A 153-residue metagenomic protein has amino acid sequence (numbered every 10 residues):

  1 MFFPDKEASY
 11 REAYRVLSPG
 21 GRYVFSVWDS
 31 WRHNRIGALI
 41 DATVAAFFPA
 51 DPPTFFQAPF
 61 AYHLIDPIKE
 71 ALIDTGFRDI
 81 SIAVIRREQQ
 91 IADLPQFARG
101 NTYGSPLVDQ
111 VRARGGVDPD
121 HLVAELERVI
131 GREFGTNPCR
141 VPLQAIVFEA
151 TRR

Functional and structural regions predicted by a protein language model:
M1-E7, V27-D29: A short SAM/SAH-binding and catalytic strip from SAM-dependent methyltransferases
F3, W31-N34, Y62, I91: Loop/helix-junction capping segments adjacent to catalytic residues or to phosphate/diphosphate-binding pockets
E7-R22: A short glycine-rich, Lys/Arg-flanked "PGG" loop and its adjoining helix->strand segment in the class I
L17, V44-F48, G76, S105: Short, well-ordered alpha-helical segments in soluble proteins
R22-A50: Conserved class I S-adenosyl-L-methionine
F56-R153: Conserved Class I S-adenosyl-L-methionine
